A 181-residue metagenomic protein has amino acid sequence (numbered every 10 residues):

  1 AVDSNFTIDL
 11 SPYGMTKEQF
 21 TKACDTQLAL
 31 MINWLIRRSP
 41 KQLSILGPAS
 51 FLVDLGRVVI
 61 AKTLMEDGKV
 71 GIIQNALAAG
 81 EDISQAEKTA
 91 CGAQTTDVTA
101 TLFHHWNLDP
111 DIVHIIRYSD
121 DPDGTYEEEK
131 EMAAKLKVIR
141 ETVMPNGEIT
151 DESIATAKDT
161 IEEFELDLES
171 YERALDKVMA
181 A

Functional and structural regions predicted by a protein language model:
A1-S4: A contiguous, low-structure linker/loop signature
L10-T21, N33-A181: Metal-dependent nucleotide-binding catalytic modules
C24-A29: Helix-hairpin-helix/helix-loop-helix acidic hairpins
